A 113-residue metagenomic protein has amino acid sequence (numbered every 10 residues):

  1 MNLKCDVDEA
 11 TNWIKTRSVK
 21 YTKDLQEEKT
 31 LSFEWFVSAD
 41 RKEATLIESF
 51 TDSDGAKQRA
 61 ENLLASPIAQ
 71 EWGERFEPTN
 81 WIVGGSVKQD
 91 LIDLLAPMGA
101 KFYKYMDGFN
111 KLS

Functional and structural regions predicted by a protein language model:
M1-A44, T51-N62, E74-S113: Short S/T/G/P-rich N-terminal loop/turn motif that feeds into the first structured element of a domain
L64-Q70: A short, acidic, amphipathic alpha-helical segment used as a generic capping/interface helix at domain edges
